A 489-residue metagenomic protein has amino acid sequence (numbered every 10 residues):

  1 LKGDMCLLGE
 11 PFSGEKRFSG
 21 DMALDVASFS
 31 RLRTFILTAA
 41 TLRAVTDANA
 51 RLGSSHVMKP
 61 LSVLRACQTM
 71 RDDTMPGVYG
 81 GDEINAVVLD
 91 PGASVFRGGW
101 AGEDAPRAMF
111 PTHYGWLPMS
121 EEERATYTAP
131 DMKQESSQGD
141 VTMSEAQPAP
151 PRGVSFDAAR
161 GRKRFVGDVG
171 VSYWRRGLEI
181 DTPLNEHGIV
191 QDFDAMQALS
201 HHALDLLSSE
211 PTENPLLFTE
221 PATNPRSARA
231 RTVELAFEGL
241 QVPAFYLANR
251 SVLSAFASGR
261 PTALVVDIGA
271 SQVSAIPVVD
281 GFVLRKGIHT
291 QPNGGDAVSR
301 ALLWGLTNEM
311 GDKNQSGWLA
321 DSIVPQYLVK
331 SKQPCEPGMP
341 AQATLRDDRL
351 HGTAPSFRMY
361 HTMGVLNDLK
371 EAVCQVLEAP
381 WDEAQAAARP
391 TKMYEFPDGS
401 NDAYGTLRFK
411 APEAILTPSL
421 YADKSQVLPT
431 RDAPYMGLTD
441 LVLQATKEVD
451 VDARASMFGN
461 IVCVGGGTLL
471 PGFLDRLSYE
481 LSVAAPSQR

Functional and structural regions predicted by a protein language model:
P11, R17-R489: C-terminal region/appendage detector
